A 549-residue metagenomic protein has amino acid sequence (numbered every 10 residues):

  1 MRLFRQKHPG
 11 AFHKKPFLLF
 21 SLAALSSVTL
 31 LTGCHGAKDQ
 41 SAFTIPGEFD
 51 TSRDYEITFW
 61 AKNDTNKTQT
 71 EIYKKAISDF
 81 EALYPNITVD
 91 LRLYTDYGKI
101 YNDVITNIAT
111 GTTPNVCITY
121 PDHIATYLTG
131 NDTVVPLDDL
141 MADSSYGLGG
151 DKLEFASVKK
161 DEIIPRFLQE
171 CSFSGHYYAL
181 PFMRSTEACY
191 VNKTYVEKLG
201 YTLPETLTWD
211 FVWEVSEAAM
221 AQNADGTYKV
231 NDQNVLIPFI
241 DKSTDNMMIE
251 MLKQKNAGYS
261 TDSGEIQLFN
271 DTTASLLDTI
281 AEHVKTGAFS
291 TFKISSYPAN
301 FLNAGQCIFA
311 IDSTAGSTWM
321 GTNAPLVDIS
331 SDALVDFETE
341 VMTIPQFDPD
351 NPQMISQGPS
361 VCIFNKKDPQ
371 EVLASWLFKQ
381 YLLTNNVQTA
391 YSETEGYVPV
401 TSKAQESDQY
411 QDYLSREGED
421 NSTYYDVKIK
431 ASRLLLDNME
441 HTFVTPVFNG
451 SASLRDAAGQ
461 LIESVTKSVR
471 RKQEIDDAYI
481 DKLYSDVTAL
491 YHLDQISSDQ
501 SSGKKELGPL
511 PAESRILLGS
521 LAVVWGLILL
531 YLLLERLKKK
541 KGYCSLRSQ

Functional and structural regions predicted by a protein language model:
T32-G33: C-terminal motif of bacterial Sec signal peptides marking the signal peptidase cleavage site
F49, P121-T186, Y228-K229, S330-P345: Hinge/lid segment of periplasmic solute-binding proteins
D54-T58, N63-A125, N300: Early extracytoplasmic/lumenal segment of secretory-pathway proteins
Q169-F182, E187, F211-I266: Extracytoplasmic/periplasmic solute-binding protein
V215-E217, T261-S295, T339-E340, I344: Glycine-centered hinge/linker elements that transmit conformational signals in sensory and ligand-binding systems
D278, E282-F289, P325-K403: Extracytoplasmic/periplasmic substrate-recognition and gating elements
T339-Q346, E393-S464: Long, aromatic- and glycine/proline-rich binding clefts that accommodate carbohydrate-like moieties
D426-Q549: Conserved C-terminal helix/tail region of periplasmic/extracytoplasmic solute-binding proteins
